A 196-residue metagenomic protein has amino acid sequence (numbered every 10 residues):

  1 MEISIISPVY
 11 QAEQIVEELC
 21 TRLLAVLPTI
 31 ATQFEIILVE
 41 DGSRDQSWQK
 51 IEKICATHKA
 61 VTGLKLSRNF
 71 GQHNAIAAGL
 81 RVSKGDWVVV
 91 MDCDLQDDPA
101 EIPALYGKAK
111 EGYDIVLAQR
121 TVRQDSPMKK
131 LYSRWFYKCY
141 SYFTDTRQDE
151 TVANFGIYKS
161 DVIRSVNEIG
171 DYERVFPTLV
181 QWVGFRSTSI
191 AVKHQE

Functional and structural regions predicted by a protein language model:
E2-S4, E35: Cell-envelope/extracellular polymer assembly enzymes that use nucleotide-activated donors
A12-L27: Short, well-formed alpha-helical segments that are part of the catalytic scaffolds of diverse glycosyltransferases
Q14-E18, D45-Q49, K65, N74: Residue-level preference for short helical/loop micro-motifs built around acidic side chains
C20, T32-S43, L64-K65: Short beta-strand/loop segment that forms part of the nucleotide-sugar
E40-Q49, L95-Q96: A conserved acidic beta->alpha catalytic loop
T62-R68, Q72-V82, W87, P99-L179 (+1 more regions): Acceptor/aglycone-binding surface of glycosyltransferases and processive sugar-polymer synthases
V183-E196: Active-site donor/metal-binding and catalytic loop motifs of nucleotide-sugar-dependent glycosylation enzymes
